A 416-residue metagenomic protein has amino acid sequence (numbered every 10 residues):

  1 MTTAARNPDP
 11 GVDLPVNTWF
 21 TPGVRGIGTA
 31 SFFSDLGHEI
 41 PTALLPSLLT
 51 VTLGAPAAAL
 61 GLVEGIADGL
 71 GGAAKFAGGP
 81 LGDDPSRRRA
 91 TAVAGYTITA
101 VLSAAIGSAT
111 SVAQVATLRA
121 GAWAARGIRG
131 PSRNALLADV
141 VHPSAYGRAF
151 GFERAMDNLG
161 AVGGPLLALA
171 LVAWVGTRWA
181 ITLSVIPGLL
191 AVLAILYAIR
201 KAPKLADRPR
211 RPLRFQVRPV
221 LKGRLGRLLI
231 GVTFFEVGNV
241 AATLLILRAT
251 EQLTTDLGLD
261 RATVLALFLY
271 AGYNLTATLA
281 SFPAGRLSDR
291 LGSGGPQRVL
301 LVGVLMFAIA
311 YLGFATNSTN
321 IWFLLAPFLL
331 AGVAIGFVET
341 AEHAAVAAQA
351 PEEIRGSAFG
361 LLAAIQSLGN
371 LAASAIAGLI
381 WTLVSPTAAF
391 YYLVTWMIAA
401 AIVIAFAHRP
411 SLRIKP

Functional and structural regions predicted by a protein language model:
T2-T21, R200-G231: Juxtamembrane intracellular "pre-TM" segments in multi-pass secondary transporters
D13-D68, G226-G258, A262-A266: Helix-loop boundary and gating motifs at the non-cytosolic
S47-T52, G163-T182, A372-A388: Transmembrane alpha-helix termini and helix-breaking/packing motifs in multi-pass membrane transporters
A74-R87, V172, L279-G294, W381: Helix-to-loop junctions at the C-terminal end of transmembrane segments in multipass secondary transporters
A90-A104, V185, Q297-G313: Structural signature of the two symmetry-related core transmembrane helices
L118-L159: Cytoplasmic helix-loop-helix junction between adjacent transmembrane helices in 12-TM secondary transporters
W179-Y197, F390-F406: Symmetry-related core transmembrane helices of the 12-TM Major Facilitator Superfamily/SLC fold
G294-E342: C-terminal transmembrane helical hairpin of 12-TM major facilitator-type secondary transporters
